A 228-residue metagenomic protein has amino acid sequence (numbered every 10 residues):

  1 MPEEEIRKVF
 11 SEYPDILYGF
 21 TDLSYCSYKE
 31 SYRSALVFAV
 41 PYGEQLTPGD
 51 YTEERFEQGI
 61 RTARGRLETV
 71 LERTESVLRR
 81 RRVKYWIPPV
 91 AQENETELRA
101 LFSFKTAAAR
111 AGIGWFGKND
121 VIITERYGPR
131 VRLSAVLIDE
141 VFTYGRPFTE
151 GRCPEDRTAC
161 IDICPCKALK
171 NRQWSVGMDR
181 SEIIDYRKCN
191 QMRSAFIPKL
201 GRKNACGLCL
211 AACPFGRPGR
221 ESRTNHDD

Functional and structural regions predicted by a protein language model:
M1-E72: Non-catalytic, usually N-terminal nucleic-acid engagement modules in DNA/RNA processing proteins
R66-D228: Catalytic cores of enzyme domains
